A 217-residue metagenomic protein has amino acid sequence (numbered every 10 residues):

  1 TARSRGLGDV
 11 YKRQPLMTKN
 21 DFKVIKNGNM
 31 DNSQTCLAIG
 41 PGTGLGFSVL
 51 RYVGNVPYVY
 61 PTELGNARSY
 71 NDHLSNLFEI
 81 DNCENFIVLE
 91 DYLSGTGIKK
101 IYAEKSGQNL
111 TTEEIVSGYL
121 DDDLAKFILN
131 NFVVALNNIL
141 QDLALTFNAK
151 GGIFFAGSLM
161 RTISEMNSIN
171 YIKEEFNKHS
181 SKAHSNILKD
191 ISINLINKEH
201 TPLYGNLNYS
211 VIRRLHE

Functional and structural regions predicted by a protein language model:
T1, P41-T43, G157-L159: Short, well-ordered beta-to-alpha junction loops that form the rim of enzyme active sites and present histidine/acidic
T1-Y11: Single conserved hydrophobic/aromatic residue that forms the stacking wall/gate of nucleotide- or nucleobase-binding
D9-K12, L45-V49, V56: Short, well-ordered, mixed-charge alpha-helical segments that flank or form enzyme active sites
K12-Q34: A gly/proline- and charged-residue-enriched helix-loop-helix capping module
T18-N20, G54-L64: A short alpha->loop->secondary-structure connector
K26, V49, S75-E217: ATP-binding/phosphotransfer module of carbohydrate and carboxylate kinases, centering on a glycine-rich
C36-G40, L45-R51: Short beta-strand scaffold segments in enzyme catalytic cores
T62-N82: A short, charged helix-loop
